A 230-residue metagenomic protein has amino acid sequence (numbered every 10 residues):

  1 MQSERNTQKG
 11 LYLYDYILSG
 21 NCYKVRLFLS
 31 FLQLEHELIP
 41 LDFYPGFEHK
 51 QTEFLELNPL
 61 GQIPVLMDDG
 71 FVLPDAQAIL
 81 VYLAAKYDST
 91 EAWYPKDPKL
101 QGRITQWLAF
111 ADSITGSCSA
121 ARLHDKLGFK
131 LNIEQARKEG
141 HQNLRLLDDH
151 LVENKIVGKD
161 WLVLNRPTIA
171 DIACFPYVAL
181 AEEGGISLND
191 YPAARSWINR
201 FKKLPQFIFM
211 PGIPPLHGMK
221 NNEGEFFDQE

Functional and structural regions predicted by a protein language model:
M1-H141, E153, D228: GST-like domain detector, emphasizing the conserved glutathione-binding G-site in the N-terminal thioredoxin-like
F43-Y44, R195, P215-L216: Conserved beta-strand edge residues that scaffold enzyme active sites
G46-E48, I198, G218-M219: Generic structural signal for helix capping and beta-alpha/helix-loop junctions
A84, Y177-V178, P211: Active-site-flanking alpha-helical
K99, L108-K203: GST-like fold's C-terminal all-alpha helical module
I213-E230: Acidic/histidine-enriched, glycine/proline-rich intrinsically disordered or flexible terminal extensions
